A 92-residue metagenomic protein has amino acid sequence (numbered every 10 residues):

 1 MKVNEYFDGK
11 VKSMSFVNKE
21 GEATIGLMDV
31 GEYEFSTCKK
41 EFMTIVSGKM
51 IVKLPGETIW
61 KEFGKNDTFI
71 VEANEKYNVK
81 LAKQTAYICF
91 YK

Functional and structural regions predicted by a protein language model:
M1-N18: Transition segment at domain starts
Y6, Y33-F35, K53: Short loop/turn motifs at secondary-structure junctions and domain boundaries
K10, N18-C38, K65, I70-A73: Conserved short histidine dyad/triad with adjacent acidic residue
V17, K53-P55, K80: A generic structural motif
C38-V52: Short, conserved beta-strand element in jelly-roll/cupin
E72-K92: Ligand-binding loop in jelly-roll beta-barrel domains
